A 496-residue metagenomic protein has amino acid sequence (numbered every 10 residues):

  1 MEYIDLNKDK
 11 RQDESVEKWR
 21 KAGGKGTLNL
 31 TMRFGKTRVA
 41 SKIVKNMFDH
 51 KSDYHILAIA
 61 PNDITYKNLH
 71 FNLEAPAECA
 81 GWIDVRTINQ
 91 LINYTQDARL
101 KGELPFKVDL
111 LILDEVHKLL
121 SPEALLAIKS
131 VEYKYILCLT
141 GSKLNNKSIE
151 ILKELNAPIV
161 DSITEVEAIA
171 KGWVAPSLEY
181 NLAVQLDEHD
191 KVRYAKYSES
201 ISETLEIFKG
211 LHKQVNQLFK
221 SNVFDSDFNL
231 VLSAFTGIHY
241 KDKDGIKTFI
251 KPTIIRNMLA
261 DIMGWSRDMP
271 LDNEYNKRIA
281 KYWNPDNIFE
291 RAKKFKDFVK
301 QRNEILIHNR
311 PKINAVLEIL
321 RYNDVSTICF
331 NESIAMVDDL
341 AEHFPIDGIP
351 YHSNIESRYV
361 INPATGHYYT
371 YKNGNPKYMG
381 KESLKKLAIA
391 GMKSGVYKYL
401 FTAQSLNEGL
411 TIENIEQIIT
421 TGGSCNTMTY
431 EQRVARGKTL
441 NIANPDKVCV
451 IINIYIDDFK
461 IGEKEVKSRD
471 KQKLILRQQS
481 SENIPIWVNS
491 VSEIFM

Functional and structural regions predicted by a protein language model:
M1-N29: Conserved pre-motif I regulatory segment
G23-I43: Walker A/P-loop
I59-K101: Inter-Walker segment of RecA-like/P-loop motor cores
I83-A127, T402-Q404: Conserved RecA-like ASCE ATPase "motif II neighborhood" in helicase/translocase motors
H117-L119, I349-N483: Conserved RecA-like P-loop NTPase helicase motor core
S121-V174: Post-DEXD/H (motif II) to motif III coupling segment of the RecA-like Helicase ATP-binding lobe
K134, E188-I246, I250, H367 (+1 more regions): Helicase-associated low-complexity regulatory tails and linkers flanking the ATPase motor
Q214-Y359: Conserved helicase/translocase motor-coupling segment
